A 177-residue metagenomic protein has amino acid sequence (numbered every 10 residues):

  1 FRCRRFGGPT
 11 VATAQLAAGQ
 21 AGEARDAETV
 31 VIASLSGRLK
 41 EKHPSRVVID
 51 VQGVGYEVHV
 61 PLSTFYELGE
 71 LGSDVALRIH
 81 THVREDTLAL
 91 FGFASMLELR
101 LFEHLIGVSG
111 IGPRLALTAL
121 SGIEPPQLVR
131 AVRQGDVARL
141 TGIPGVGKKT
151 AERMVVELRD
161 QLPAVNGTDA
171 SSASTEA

Functional and structural regions predicted by a protein language model:
A14, D26-V30, T168-E176: N-terminal, intrinsically disordered low-complexity tails/presequences enriched in Lys/Ser/Pro and small residues
E23-G107: Structure-specific DNA junction-binding interface
T141-P144, M154: Glycine- and Gly-Pro-enriched alpha-helical subdomains that act as flexible, kink-prone "lid/hinge" or packing modules
M154-A177: Strongly charged, low-complexity linkers/loops
